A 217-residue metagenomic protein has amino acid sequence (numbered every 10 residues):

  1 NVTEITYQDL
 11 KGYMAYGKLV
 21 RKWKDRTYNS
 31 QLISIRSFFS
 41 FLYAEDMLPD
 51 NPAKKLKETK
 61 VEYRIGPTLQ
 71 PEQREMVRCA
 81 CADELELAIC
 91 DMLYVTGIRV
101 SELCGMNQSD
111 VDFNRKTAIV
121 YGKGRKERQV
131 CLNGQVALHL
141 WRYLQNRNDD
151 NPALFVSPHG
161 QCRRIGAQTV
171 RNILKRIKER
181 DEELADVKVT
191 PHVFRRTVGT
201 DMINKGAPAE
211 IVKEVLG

Functional and structural regions predicted by a protein language model:
N1-R64: N-terminal core-binding DNA-recognition domain of tyrosine recombinases/integrases
Y7, T96, S101, G105-R142: Conserved tyrosine-mediated DNA breakage-rejoining catalytic core shared by Y-recombinases
Y13, F38-F41, Y143, F155 (+2 more regions): Conserved hydrophobic/aromatic "anchor" residues that stabilize well-ordered secondary structure elements
L48, Y63, P71-V100, G124-K126: Basic, Lys/Arg- and aromatic-enriched nucleic-acid-binding interface segment
R74, E86-L87, A167, R171 (+1 more regions): Short, leucine-enriched amphipathic alpha-helices that occur as contiguous helical runs
C79, V130, N172-E214: Short, basic (Lys/Arg/His-rich) helix/loop patches that form interaction surfaces in the mid-to-C-terminal regions
L93, C104, K213: The alpha-helix within a helix-turn-helix
G122-R142, A153-K175: C-terminal catalytic core of Y-nucleophile DNA break-rejoin enzymes
